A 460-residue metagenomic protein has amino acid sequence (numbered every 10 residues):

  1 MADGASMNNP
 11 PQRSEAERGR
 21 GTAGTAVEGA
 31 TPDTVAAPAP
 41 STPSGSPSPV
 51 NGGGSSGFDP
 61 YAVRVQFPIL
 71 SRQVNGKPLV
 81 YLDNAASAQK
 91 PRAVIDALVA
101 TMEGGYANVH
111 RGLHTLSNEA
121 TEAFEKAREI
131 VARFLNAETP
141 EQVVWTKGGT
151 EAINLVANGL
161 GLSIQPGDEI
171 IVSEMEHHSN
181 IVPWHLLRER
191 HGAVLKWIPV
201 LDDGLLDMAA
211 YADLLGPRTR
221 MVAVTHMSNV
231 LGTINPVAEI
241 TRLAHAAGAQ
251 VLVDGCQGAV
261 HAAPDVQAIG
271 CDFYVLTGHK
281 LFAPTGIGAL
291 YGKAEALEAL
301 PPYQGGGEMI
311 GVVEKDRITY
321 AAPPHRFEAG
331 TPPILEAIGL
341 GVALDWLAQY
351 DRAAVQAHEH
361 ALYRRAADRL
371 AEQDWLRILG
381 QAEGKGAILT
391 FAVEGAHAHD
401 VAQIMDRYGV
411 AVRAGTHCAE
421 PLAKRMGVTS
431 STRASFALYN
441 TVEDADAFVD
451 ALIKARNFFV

Functional and structural regions predicted by a protein language model:
A2-N9, T34, S55-V460: Pyridoxal 5′-phosphate
A5-S6, Q12-S14, T25, S48: Short, low-complexity interaction segments enriched in Ser/Thr/Pro/Gly
P10, A37-S44, N51-G52: Compositionally biased, low-complexity segments
P11-G21, G52-G54: Glycine-biased, low-complexity coil/linker segments
R13-R18, G29, A357-H360: Intrinsic disorder/low-complexity segments enriched in polar/small residues
E15, G45-N51, W184: Short Gly/Ser/Thr- and charged-rich N-terminal loops/segments that act as flexible capping/hinge elements
A23-G29, T34, V50: Intrinsically disordered, low-complexity segments enriched in serine/threonine/proline/glycine and often basic
T25, P43-G45, A246: Short N-terminal alpha-helical targeting/association segments
